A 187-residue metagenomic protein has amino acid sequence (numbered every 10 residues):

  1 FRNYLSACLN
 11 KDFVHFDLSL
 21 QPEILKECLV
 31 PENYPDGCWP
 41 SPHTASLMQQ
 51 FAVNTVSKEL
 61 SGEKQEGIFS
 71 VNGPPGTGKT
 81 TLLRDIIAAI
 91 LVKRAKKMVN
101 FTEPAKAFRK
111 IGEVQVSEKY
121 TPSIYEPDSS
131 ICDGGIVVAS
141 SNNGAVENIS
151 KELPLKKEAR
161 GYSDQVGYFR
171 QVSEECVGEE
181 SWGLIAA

Functional and structural regions predicted by a protein language model:
F1-A187: Helicase P-loop NTPase motor core of nucleic-acid translocases
